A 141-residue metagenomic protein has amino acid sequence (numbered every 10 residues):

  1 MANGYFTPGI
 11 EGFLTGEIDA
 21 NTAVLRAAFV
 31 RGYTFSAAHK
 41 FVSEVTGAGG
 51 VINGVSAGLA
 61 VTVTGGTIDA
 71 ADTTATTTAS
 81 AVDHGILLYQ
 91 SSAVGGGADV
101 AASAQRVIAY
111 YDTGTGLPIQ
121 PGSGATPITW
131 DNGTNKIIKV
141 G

Functional and structural regions predicted by a protein language model:
M1-H84, S91-G141: Small cysteine-rich, disulfide-bonded extracellular modules of the LU/uPAR three-finger superfamily and closely related
